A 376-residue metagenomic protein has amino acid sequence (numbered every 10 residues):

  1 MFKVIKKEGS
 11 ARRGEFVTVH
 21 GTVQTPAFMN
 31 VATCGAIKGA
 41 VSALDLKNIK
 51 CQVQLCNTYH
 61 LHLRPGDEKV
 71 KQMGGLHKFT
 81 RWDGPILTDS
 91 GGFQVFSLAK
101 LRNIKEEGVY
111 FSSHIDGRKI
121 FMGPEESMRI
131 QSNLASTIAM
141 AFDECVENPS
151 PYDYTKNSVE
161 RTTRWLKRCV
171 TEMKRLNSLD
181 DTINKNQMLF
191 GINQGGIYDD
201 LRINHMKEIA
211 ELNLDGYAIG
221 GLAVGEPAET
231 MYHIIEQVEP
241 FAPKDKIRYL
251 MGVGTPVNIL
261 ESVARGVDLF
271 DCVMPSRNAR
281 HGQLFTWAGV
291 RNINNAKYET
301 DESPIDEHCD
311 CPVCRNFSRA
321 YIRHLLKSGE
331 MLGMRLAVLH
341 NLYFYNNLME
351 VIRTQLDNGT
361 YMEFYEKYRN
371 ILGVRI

Functional and structural regions predicted by a protein language model:
M1-I183, A296-E299: Non-catalytic, usually N-terminal nucleic-acid engagement modules in DNA/RNA processing proteins
M1-V17, V23-A32, I37-A40, D143-P149 (+1 more regions): C-terminal extensions of enzymes
G21, Q54, D89, Q131 (+5 more regions): Conserved, mostly hydrophobic/aromatic
S127, S158, T162-W165, C169 (+5 more regions): Alpha-helical packing segments of well-folded alpha/beta enzyme cores
A135, L166, V170-M173, N177 (+4 more regions): Structural signal for hydrophobic packing residues in well-ordered secondary-structure cores of soluble enzyme domains
N148-P151, K156, G216-L222, M331-M334: Glycine- and acidic
E160-T163, E172, L176, N184-I305: Glycine-rich phosphate/ribose-binding loops and adjacent secondary-structure elements that form binding surfaces
